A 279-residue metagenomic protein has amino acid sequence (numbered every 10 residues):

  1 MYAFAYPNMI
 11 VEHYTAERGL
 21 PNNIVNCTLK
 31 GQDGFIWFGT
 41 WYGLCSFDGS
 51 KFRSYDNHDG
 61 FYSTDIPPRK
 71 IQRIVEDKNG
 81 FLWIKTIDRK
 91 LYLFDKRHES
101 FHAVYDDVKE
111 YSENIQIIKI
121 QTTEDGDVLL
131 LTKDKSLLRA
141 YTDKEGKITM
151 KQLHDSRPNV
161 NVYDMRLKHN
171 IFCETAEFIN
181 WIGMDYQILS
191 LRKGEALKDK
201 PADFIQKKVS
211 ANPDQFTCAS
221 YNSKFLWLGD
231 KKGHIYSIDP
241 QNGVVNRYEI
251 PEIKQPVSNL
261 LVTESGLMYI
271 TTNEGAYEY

Functional and structural regions predicted by a protein language model:
M1-Y279: Carboxylate-rich, polar loop motifs that coordinate divalent cations or form catalytic acidic clusters
